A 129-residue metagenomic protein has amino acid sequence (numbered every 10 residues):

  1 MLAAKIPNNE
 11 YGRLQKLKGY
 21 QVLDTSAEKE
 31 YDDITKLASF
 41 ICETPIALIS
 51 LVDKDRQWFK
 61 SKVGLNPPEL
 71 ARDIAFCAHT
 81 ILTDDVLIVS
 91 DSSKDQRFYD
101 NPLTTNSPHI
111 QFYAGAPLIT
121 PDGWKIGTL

Functional and structural regions predicted by a protein language model:
M1-A71: Intrinsically disordered, low-complexity terminal regulatory regions
K16, I46, V52-K62, P67-Q111: Regulatory sensory and allosteric helical modules in signal-transduction proteins and certain transcription factors
E30, I110, I126: Beta-strand residues that line the small-molecule/cofactor-binding core of sensory signal-transduction domains
S39-P45, I81-T83, P121: Short, solvent-exposed loop/edge-beta patches enriched in aromatic
T44, Y113, I126: Short coil/loop residues immediately preceding or within conserved phosphate-binding loops of NTP-utilizing enzyme
L48, G115, T128: Conserved beta-strand and immediately adjacent loop positions that scaffold enzyme active sites
Q111-T120: A short, aliphatic-rich beta-strand micro-motif
D122-L129: Sensory beta-strand/linker motifs that couple input domains to effectors
